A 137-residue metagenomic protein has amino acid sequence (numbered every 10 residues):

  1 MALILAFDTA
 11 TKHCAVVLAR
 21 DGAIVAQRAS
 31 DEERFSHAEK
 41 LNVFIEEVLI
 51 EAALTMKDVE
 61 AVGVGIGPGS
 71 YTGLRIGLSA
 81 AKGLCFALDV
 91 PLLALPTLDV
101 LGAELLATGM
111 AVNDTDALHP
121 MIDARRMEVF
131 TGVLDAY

Functional and structural regions predicted by a protein language model:
A2-F7, C14-Y137: Nucleotide and nucleotide-moiety/phosphate-recognizing core
